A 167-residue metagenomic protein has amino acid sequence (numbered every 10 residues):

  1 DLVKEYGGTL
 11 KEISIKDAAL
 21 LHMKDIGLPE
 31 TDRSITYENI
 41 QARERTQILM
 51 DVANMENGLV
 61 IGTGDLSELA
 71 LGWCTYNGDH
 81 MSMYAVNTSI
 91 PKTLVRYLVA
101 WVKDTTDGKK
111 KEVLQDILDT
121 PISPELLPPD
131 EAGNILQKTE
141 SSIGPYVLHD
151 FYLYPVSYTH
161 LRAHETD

Functional and structural regions predicted by a protein language model:
D1-E165: ATP/NTP-dependent adenylation/nucleotidyl-transfer catalytic domains that generate, transfer, or process NMP-activated
